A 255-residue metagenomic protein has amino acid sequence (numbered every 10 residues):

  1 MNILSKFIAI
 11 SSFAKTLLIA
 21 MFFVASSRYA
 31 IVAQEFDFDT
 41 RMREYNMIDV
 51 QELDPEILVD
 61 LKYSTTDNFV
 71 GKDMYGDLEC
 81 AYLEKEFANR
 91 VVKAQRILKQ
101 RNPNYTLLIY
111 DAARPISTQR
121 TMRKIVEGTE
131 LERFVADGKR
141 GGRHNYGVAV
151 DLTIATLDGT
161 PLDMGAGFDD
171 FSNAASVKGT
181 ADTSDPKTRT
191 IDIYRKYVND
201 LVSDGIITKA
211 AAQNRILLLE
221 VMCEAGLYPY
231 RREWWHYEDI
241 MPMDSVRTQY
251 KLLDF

Functional and structural regions predicted by a protein language model:
N2-L18: Bacterial N-terminal signal peptides that target proteins for export
I8, M21, A30-A33: Hydrophobic transmembrane signal anchors and adjacent membrane-proximal interface regions, especially in viral
A14-R28: Bacterial N-terminal signal peptides
I31-A112, M122-R232, I240-F255: Extracytoplasmic cell-surface/polysaccharide-interacting catalytic and binding patches
P115: Segments that shape or occlude catalytic/ligand-binding pockets
T118-Q119: Short, well-ordered surface patches within globular domains
Y237: Conserved metal-phosphate-binding beta-hairpin within the catalytic cores of diverse ATP-dependent phosphoryl-transfer
